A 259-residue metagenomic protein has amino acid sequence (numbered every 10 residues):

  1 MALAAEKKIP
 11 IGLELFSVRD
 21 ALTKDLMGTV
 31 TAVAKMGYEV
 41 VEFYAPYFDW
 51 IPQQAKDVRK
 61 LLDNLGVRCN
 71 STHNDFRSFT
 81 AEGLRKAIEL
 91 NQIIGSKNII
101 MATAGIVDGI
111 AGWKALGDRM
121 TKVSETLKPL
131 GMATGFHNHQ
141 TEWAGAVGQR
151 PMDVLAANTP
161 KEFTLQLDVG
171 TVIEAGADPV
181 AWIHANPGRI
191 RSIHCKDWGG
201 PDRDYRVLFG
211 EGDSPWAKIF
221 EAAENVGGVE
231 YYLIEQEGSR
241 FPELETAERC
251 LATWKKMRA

Functional and structural regions predicted by a protein language model:
M1-N98, A252-A259: N-terminal pre-domain/capping segments
A5-G12, V18-A34, V147-L167, T171-A259: Histidine-acidic metal/acid-base catalytic patches
F16-V18, Y44-F48, N74-R77, T103-I106 (+5 more regions): Active-site beta-loop-alpha junctions enriched in small/polar residues
V41-E42, N70, I99, L165 (+2 more regions): Hydrophobic residues within beta-strands of alpha/beta enzymes
Y47, N64-S71, F76-T164, L244: Active-site acidic/histidine proton-transfer and metal-coordination neighborhood in alpha/beta enzyme cores
I51-V58, T80-I88, I110-R119, N138-V147 (+3 more regions): Noncatalytic linker/hinge segments flanking ATPase motor cores
